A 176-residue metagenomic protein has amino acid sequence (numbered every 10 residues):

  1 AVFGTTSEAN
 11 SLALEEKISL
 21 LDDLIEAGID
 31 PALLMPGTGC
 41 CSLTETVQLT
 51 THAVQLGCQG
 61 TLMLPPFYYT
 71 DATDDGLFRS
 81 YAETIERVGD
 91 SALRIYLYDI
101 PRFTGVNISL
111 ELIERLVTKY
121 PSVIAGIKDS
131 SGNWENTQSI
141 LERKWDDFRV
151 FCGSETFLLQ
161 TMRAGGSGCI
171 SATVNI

Functional and structural regions predicted by a protein language model:
A1-N107: Active-site beta->alpha loop and helix N-cap motifs at the rims of alpha/beta catalytic domains
I85-L93, P101-I176: Catalytic alpha/beta core domains of metabolic enzymes, predominantly
